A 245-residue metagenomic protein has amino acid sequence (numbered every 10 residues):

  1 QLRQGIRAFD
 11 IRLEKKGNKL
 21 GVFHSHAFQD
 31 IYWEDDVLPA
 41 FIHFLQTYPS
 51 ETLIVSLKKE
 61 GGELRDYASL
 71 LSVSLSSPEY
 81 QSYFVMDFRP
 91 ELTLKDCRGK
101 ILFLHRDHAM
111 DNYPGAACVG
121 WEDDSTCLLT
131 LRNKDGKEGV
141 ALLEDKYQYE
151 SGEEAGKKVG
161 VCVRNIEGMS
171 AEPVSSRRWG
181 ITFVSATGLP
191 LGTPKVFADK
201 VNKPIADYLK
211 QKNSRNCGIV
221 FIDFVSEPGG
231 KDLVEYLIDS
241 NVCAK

Functional and structural regions predicted by a protein language model:
R3-K245: Catalytic cores of phosphodiester-bond hydrolases, prominently lipid phosphodiesterases
